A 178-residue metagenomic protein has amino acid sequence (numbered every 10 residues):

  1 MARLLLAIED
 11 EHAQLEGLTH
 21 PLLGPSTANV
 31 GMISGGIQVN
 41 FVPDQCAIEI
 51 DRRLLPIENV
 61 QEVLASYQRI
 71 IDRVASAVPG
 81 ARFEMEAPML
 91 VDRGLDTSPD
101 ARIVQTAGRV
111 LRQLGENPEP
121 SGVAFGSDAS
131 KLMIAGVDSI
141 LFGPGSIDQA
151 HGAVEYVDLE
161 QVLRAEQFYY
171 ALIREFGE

Functional and structural regions predicted by a protein language model:
A2-E178: Metal-dependent amide/peptide-bond hydrolase catalytic core, centered on the "pita-bread" metallohydrolase fold
